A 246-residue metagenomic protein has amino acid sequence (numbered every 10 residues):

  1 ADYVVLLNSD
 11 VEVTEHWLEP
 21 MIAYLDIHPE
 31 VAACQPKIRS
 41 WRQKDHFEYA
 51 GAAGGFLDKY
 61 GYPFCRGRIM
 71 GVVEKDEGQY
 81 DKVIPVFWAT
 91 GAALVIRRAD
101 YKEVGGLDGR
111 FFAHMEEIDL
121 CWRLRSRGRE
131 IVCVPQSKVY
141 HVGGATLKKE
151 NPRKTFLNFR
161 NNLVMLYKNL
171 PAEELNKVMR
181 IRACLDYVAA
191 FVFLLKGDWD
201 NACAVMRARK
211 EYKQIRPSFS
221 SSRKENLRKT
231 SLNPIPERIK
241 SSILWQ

Functional and structural regions predicted by a protein language model:
A1, H28-V31, R129: Short, high-confidence coil segments that cap the C-terminus of an alpha-helix and link into the following beta-strand
V4: Short aromatic/hydrophobic "clamp" motif used to bind/position activated sugar donors
L7-S9: Catalytic metal- and UDP-sugar-binding loop of GT-A-like glycosyltransferases, i.e., residues flanking the conserved
V11-Y62: Conserved donor NDP-sugar-binding/catalytic core segment of glycosyltransferases
P36, G55-V86, K102: Short, flexible, basic/aromatic active-site loop/helix in glycosyltransferases
V72-V86, S220-Q246: Glycine-rich phosphate/pyrophosphate-binding loop and adjacent beta-alpha nucleotide/cofactor-binding cores
D81-K138: A short, conserved alpha-helix in the catalytic core of glycosyltransferases
R127-K224, K229-P236: Active-site-adjacent helix/loop segment of glycosyltransferases that harbors family-specific signature motifs
